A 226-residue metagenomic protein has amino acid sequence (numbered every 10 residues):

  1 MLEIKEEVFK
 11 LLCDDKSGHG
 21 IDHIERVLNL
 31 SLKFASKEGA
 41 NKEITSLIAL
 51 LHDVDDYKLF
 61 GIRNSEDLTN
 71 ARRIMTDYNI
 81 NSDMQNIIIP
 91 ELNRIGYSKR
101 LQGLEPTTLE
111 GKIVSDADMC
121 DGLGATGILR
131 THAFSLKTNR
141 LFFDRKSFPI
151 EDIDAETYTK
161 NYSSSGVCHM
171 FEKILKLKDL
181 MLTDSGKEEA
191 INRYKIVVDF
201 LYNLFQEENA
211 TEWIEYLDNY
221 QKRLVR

Functional and structural regions predicted by a protein language model:
E3, D22, A40-S46, E66 (+1 more regions): Alpha-helix N-cap and coil->helix boundary residues
I4-D15: Generic N-terminal amphipathic, Lys/Arg-enriched alpha-helix
C13-E38, L51, L59, G103-R226: Divalent metal-dependent phosphate-bond-processing catalytic cores, especially two-metal-ion Mg2+/Mn2+ enzymes that act
V27, S65-D77: An active-site-proximal "capping" alpha-helix that borders the catalytic cofactor pocket
K42-F60, I88-S98: His-Asp-centered metal-binding catalytic motifs of divalent-metal-dependent phosphohydrolases/nucleases
N81-S115: Hydrophobic, well-structured mid-protein blocks that either form specific transmembrane helices
